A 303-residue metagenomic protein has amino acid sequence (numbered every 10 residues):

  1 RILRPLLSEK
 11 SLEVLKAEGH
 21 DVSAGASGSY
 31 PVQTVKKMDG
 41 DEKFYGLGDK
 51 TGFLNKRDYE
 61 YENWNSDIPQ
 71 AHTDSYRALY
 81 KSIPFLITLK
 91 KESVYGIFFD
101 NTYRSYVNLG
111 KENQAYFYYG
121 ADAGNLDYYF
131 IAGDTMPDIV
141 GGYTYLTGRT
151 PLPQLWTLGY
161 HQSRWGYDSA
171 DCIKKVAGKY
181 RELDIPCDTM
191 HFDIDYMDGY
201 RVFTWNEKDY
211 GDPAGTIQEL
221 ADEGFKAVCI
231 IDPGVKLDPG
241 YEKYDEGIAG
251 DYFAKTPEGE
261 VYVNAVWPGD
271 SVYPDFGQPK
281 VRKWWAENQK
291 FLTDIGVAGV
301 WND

Functional and structural regions predicted by a protein language model:
R1-Q154, R164-W165, A170, A177-E182: Catalytic and substrate-binding clefts that recognize carbohydrates or anionic sugar/phosphate headgroups
Y45, P151-W301: Aromatic-lined carbohydrate-binding/catalytic grooves of carbohydrate-active enzymes
